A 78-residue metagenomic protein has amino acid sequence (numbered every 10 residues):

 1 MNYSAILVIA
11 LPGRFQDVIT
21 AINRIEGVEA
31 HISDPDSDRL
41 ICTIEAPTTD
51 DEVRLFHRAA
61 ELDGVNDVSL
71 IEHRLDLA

Functional and structural regions predicted by a protein language model:
M1-A78: Long, contiguous binding/interaction regions
